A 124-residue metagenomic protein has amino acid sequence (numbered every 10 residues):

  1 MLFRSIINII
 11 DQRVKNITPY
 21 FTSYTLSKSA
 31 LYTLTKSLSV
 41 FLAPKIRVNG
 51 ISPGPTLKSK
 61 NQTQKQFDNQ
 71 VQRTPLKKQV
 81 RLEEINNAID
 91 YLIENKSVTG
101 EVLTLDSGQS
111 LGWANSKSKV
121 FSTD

Functional and structural regions predicted by a protein language model:
M1, A43, P75, S97: Short conserved AdoMet
F3-A30, T35-A43, P55: Catalytic loop of short-chain dehydrogenase/reductase
P19, S27, N49, K77-K78: Short alpha-helix in the Rossmann-fold core of NAD(P)-dependent oxidoreductases
Y32, L42-T56, V98-L105: Conserved Rossmann-fold SDR core element
G50-K65, A114: Short beta-loop-alpha junction of Rossmann-like oxidoreductase domains
K65-E84: Catalytic Tyr-x(3-8)-Lys segment
K78-L105, S110, S116-K117: C-terminal substrate-recognition "lid" of short-chain dehydrogenase/reductases
S116-D124: A short alpha/beta connector and helix-capping loop motif
